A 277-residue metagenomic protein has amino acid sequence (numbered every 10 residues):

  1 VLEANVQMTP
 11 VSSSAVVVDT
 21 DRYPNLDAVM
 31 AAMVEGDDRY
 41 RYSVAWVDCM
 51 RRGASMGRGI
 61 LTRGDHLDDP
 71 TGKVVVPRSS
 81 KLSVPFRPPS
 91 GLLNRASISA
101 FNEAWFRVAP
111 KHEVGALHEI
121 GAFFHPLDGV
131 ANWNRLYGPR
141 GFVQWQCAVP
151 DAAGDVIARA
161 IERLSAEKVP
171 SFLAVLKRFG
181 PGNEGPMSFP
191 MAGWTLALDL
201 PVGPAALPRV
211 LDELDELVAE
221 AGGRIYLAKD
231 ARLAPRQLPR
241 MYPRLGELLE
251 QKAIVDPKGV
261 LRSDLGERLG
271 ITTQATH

Functional and structural regions predicted by a protein language model:
V1-H277: Noncatalytic alpha-helical scaffold of FAD-dependent oxidoreductases
